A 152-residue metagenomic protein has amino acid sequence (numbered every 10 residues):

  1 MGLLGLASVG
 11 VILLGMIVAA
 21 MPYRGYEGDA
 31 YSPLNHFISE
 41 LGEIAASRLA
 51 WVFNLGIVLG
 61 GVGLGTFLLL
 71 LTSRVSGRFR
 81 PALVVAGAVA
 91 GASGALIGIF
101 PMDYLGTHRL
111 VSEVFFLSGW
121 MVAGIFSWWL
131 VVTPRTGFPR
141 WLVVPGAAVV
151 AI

Functional and structural regions predicted by a protein language model:
M1-A7, R78-A88, F138-P145: Interfacial segments of alpha-helical transmembrane regions
M1-G25: N-terminal signal-anchor transmembrane alpha helix
L14-Y23, G94-P101, V149-I152: C-terminal TM-helix exit segments that contain a strictly Trp-centered aromatic cap at the helix terminus
V18-L41: Hydrophobic transmembrane helix segments
A19, L55-V85, G124-P134: Internal transmembrane alpha-helix with an interfacial aromatic "cap," most often the third helix
S39-V62: Interfacial helix-start motif at the membrane-water boundary
A90-P134: Membrane-proximal helix-loop-helix units in multi-pass membrane proteins
W128-I152: Terminal transmembrane helical module of multi-pass membrane proteins
